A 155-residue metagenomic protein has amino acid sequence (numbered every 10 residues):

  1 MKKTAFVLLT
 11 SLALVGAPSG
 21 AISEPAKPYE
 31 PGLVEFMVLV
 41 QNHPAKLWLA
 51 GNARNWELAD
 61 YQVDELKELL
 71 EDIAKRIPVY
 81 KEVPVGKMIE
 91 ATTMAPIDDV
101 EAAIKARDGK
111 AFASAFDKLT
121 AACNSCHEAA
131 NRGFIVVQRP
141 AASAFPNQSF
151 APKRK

Functional and structural regions predicted by a protein language model:
M1-T4: Positively charged n-region of N-terminal signal peptides that target proteins for export
V7-A17: Bacterial N-terminal signal peptides
A21-Q62, Q148-K155: Immediate post-signal-peptide N-terminus of mature secreted/exported proteins
L49-D60, T93-D117: Amphipathic, charged alpha-helical scaffolds that flank and support histidine-based chemistry in signaling
L69-I89: Short, solvent-exposed, charged loop/turn and helix-capping segments that join or cap alpha-helices on peripheral
L119-A130: The canonical Cys-X-X-Cys-His
V137-Q148: Short cysteine/histidine-rich metal-coordination sites, predominantly Zn2+-binding motifs
